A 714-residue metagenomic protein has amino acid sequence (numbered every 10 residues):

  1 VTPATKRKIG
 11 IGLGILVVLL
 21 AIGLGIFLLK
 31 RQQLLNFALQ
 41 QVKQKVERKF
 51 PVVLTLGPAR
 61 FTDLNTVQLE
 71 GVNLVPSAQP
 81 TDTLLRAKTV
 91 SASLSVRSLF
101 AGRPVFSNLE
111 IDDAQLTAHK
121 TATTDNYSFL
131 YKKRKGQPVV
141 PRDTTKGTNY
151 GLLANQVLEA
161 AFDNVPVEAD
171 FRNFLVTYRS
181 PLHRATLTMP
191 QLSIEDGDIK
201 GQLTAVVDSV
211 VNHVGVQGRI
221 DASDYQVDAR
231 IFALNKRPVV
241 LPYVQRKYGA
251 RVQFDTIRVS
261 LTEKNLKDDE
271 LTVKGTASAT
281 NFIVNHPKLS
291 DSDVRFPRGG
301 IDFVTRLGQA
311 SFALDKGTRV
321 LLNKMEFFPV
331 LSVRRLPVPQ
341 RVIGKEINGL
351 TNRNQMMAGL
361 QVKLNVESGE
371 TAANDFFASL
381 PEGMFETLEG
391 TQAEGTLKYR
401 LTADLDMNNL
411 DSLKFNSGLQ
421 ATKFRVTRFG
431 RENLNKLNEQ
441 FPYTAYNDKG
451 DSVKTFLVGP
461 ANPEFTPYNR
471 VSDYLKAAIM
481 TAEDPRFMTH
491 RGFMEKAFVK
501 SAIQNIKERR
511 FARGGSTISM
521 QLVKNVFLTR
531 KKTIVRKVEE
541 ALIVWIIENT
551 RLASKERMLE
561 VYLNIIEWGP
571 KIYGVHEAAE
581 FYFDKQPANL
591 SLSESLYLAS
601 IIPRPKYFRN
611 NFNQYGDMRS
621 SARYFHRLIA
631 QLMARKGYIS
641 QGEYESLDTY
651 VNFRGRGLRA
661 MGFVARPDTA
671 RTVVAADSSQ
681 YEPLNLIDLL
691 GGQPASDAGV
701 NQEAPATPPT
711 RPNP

Functional and structural regions predicted by a protein language model:
V1-R7: N-terminal Lys/Arg-rich, disordered targeting/topogenic segments
I9-S77: N-terminal amphipathic/hydrophobic interface segments
L56-P58, G71, T89, N108 (+8 more regions): Extracellular/lumenal ectodomain signal focusing on beta-strand-rich modules and carbohydrate-recognition contexts
G57-D125, L130-T177, Q202-V206, V210-R230 (+2 more regions): Flexible beta-edge/linker motif
F106, N155-F162, L187, T204-P714: Juxtamembrane regions of bacterial inner-membrane/periplasmic proteins, predominantly the peptidoglycan biogenesis
R172-N173, D196-G201, V239-Y243: Short Pro/Gly-enriched beta-strand edge/turn motifs at strand-loop
Y178-G197: Short, solvent-exposed loop/hinge segments that bridge or flank secondary-structure elements
